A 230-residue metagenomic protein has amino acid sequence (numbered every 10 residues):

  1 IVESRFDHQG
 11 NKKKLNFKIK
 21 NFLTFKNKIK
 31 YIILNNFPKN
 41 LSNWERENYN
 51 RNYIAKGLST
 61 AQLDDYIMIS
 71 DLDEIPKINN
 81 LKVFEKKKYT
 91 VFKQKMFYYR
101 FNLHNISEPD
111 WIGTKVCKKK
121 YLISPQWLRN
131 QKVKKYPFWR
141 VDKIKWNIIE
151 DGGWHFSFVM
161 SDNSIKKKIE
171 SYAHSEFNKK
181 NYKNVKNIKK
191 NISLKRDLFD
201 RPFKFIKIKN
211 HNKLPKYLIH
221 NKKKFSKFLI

Functional and structural regions predicted by a protein language model:
I1-R46: Acidic donor-binding segment of Leloir-type glycosyltransferases
I33-N36, N40-L58, E74-I230: Catalytic-site signature of metal-activated, phosphate-bearing donor transferases, centered on the GT-A/GT-A-like
I67: Short aromatic/hydrophobic "clamp" motif used to bind/position activated sugar donors
